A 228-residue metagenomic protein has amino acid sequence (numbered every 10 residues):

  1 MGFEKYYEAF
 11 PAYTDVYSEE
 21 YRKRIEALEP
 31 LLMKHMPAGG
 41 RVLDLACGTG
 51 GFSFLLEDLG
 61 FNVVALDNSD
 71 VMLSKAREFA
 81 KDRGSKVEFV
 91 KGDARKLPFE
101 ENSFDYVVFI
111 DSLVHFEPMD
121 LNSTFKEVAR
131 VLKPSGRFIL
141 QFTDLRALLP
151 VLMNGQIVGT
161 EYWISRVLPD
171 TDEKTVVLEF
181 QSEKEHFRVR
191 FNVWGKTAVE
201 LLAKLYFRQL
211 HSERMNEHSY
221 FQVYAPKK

Functional and structural regions predicted by a protein language model:
M1-P37, L55: Conserved class I S-adenosyl-L-methionine
A46-G50: Class I SAM-dependent methyltransferase "Motif I" SAM/SAH-binding loop
G51-R95: Class I SAM-dependent methyltransferase SAM/SAH-binding core
R95, F99-Y106: A short acidic, Gly/Pro-enriched loop at the edge of an enzyme's catalytic core that lines a small-molecule cofactor
Y106-D120: A short SAM/SAH-binding and catalytic strip from SAM-dependent methyltransferases
N122-P134: A short glycine-rich, Lys/Arg-flanked "PGG" loop and its adjoining helix->strand segment in the class I
I139-A198: SAM-dependent methyltransferase
Y206-R208, E213-K228: Core SAM-dependent methyltransferase catalytic element
